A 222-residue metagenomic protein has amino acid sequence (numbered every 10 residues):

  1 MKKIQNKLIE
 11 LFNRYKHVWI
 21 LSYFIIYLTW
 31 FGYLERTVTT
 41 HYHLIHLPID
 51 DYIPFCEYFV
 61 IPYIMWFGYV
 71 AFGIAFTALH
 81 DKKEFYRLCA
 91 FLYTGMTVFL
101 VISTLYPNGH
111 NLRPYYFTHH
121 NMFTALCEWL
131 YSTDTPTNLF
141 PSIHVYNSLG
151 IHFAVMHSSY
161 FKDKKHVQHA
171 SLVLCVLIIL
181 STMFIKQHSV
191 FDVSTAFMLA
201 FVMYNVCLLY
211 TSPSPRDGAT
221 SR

Functional and structural regions predicted by a protein language model:
K2-V70, T118, C127: N-terminal transmembrane-helix/juxtamembrane module of multi-pass inner/ER membrane proteins
L28-T29, M96-I102, V173-M183: Aromatic-anchored segments of alpha-helical transmembrane domains
E35-P48, A78-H166: Membrane-interface loops
M65-Y69, Y146-N147, S194-M198: Membrane-embedded alpha-helical segments of multi-pass membrane proteins, especially the transmembrane helices
Y69-G73, G150-F153, L174-I179: Hydrophobic, membrane-inserted alpha-helices
L139, I178-F201: Interfacial helix-loop-helix junctions of multi-pass membrane proteins
H152-H157, A200-L208: Hydrophobic transmembrane alpha-helices
Y210-R216: Conserved small/polar residues in nucleotide/adenosyl-binding loops
